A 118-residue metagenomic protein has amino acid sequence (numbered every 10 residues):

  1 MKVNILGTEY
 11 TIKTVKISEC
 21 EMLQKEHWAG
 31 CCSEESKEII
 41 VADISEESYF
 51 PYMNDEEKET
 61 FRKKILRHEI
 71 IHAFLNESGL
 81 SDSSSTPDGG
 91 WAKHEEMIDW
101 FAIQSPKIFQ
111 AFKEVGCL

Functional and structural regions predicted by a protein language model:
M1-E57, E77-L118: Metalloprotease/metallohydrolase-associated module, dominated by Zn2+-dependent proteases
T60-F61: Alpha-helical hydrophobic/aromatic positions enriched in membrane-embedded helices and signal peptides
K64-N76: Active-site recognition of the HExxH zinc-binding catalytic motif
